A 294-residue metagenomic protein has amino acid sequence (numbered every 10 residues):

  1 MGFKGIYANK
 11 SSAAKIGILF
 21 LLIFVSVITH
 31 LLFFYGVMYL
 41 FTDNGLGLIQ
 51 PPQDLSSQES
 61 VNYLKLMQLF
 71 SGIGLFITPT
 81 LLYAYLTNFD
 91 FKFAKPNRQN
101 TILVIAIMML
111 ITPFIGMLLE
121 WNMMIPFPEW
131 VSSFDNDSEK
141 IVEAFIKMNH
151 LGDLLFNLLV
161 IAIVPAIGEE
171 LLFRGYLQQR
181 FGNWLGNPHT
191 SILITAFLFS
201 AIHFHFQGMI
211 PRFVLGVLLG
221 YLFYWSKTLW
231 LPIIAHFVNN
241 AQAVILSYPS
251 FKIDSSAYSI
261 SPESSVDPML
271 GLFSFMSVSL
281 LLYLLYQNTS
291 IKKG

Functional and structural regions predicted by a protein language model:
G2-I28, N88-I125, I141, E263-F275: Interfacial transmembrane-helix boundary/kink motif in multi-pass membrane proteins
S12, P96-T101, L154, L185-L193 (+1 more regions): Membrane-helix interface segments
T29-Y85, Q99-M109, W130-V131: Alpha-helical transmembrane segments in multi-pass membrane proteins
I49-D54, K92-V164: Juxtamembrane helix-loop-helix connectors linking adjacent transmembrane helices in multi-pass membrane enzymes
S60-L75, I141-V164, S264-S277: Hydrophobic alpha-helical transmembrane segments
L81-D90, L222-Y224, L282-S290: Structural signal for the C-terminal ends of transmembrane alpha-helices and the immediately following loop
G168-I194, Y221-T228: Membrane-interface helix/loop boundary segments of multi-pass membrane proteins
F237-G294: C-terminal membrane module of polytopic membrane proteins
